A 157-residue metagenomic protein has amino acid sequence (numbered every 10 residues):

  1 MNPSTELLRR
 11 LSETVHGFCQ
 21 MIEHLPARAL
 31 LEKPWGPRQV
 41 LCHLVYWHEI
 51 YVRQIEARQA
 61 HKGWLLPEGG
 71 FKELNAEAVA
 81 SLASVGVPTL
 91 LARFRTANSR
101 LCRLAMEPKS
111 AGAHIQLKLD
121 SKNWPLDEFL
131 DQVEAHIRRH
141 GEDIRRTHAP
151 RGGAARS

Functional and structural regions predicted by a protein language model:
M1-H16, Q20: Extreme N-terminal tail/first-helix region
R9, A27-E73, G112-S157: Short, contiguous alpha-helical
R10, M21, N75-H114, D131: Acidic/histidine-rich alpha-helical segments that form the ligand environment of transition-metal centers
T14-M21, W47, A97-R100, L104 (+2 more regions): Amphipathic, well-ordered alpha-helical segments in soluble domains
H24: Surface-exposed, Lys/Arg-rich phosphate-binding patches that contact polyanionic backbones
